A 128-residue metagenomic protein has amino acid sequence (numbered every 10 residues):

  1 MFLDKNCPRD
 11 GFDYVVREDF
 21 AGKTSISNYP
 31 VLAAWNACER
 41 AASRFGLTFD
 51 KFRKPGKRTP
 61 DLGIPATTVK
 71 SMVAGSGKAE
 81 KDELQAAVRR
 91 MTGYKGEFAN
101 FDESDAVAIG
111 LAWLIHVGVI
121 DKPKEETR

Functional and structural regions predicted by a protein language model:
M1-R128: Phosphate- and other anionic-substrate recognition elements at nucleic-acid/protein interfaces
